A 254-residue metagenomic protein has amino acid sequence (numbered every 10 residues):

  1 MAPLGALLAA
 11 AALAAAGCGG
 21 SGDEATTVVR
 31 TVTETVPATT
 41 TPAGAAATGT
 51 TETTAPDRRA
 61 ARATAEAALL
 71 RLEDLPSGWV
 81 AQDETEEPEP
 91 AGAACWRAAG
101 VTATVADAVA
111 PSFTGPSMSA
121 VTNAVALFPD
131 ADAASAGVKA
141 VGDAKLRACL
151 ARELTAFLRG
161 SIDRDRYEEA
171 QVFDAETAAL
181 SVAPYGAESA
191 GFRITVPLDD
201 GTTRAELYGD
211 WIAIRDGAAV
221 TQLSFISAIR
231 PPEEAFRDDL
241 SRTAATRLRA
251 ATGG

Functional and structural regions predicted by a protein language model:
M1-L8: Bacterial N-terminal signal peptides that target proteins for export
A14-G17: C-terminal motif of bacterial Sec signal peptides marking the signal peptidase cleavage site
G19-G22: Bacterial signal peptide processing site
T26-T54: Extracellular mucin-like PTS domains
G49-E52, A63, E168-R247, T252: A short, solvent-exposed beta-edge/loop patch
R59-A61, V121-P129, S227-E234: Second-shell loop/turn segments in exported
A81-A205: A small/polar (G/S/T-enriched), proline-flanked helix-loop surface module common in exported/cell-envelope proteins
